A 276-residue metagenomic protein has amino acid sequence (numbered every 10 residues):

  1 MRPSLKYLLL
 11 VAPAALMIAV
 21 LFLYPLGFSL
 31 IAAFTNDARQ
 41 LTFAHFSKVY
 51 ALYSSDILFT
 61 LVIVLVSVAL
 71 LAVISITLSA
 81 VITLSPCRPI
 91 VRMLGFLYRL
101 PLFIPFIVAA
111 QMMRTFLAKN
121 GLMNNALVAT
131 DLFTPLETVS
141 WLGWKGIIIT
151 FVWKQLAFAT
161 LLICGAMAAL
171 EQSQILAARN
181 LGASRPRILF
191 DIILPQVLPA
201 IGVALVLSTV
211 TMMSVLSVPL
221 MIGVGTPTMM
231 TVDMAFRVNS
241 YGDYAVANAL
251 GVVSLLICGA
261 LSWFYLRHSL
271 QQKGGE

Functional and structural regions predicted by a protein language model:
R2-L5, W144-G146, T160, L170-V203: Amphipathic cytosolic juxtamembrane alpha-helices at the membrane-cytosol interface of multi-pass membrane transporters
K6-D37, L52-L136, L142-G165, Q196 (+3 more regions): Membrane-water interface segments at the C-terminal ends of transmembrane alpha-helices in multi-pass inner-membrane
N36-R39, L216-Y244: Glycine-rich helix-loop "coupling/hinge" segments at transmembrane-helix boundaries in multipass transporters
L41-Y50: A short amphipathic helical element positioned immediately N-terminal to and/or at the very start of a transmembrane
A51-L52, P86-R88, A118, A168-S173 (+3 more regions): Juxtamembrane helix-boundary/capping and inter-helix hinge elements in multi-pass membrane proteins
A166-M167, D191, F236-R237: Short alpha-helical segment immediately N-terminal to, or the first helix within, an HTH/HTH-like DNA-binding domain
H268-E276: Short cytosolic juxtamembrane segments of multi-pass membrane proteins
